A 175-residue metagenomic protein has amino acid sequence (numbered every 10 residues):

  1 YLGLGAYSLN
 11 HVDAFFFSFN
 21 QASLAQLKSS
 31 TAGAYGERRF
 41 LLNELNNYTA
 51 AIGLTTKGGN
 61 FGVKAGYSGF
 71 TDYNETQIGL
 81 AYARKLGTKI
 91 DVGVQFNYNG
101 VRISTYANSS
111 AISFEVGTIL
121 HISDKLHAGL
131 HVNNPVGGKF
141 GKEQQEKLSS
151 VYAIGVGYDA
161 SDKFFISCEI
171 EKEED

Functional and structural regions predicted by a protein language model:
Y1-D175: Subset of outer-membrane beta-barrel
